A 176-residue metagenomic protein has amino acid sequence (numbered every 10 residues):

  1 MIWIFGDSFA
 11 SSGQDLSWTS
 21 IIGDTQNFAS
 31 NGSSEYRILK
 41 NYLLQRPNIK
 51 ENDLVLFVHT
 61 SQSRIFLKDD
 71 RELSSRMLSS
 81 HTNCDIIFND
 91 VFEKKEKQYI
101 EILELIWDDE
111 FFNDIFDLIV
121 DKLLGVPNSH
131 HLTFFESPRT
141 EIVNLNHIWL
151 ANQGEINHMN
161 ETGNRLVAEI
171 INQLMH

Functional and structural regions predicted by a protein language model:
M1-N41, P47-N48, N160: Serine-esterase "nucleophile elbow" of acetyl-processing enzymes
L44-H176: Alpha-helical cap/lid subdomain in secreted, periplasmic, or secretory-pathway luminal O-acyl-processing enzymes
